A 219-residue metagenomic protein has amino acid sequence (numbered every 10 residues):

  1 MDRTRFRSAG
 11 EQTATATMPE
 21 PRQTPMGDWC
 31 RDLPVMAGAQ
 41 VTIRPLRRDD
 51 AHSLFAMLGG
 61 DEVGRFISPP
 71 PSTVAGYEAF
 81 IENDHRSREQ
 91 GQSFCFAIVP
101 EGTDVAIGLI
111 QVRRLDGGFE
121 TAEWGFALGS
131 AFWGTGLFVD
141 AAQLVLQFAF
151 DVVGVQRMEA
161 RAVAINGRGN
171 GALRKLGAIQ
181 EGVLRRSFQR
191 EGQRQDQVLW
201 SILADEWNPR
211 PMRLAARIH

Functional and structural regions predicted by a protein language model:
M1-E62, C95, V99-H219: Acyl-donor (CoA/ACP) binding surface of acyl/acetyltransferases
E62-N83, F94-F96: Conserved GNAT-fold acetyl-CoA-binding loop/helix
R65, V74-G76, R88, W207 (+1 more regions): A short hydrophobic/aromatic micro-motif that marks alpha-helical segments and, especially, helix-coil
N83-D84, F148: A generic secondary-structure signal
R86-G91, A178: Short loop/turn motifs at secondary-structure junctions and domain boundaries
